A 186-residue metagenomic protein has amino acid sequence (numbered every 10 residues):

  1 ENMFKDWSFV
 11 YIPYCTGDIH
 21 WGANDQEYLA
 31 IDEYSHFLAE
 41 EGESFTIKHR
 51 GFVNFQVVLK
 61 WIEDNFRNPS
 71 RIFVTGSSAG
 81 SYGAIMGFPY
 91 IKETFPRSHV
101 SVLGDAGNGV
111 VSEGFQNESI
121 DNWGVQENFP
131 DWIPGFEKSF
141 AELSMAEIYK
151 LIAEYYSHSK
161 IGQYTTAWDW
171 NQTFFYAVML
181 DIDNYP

Functional and structural regions predicted by a protein language model:
E1-P186: C-terminal His-loop and adjacent cap/lid subdomain of alpha/beta-hydrolase
